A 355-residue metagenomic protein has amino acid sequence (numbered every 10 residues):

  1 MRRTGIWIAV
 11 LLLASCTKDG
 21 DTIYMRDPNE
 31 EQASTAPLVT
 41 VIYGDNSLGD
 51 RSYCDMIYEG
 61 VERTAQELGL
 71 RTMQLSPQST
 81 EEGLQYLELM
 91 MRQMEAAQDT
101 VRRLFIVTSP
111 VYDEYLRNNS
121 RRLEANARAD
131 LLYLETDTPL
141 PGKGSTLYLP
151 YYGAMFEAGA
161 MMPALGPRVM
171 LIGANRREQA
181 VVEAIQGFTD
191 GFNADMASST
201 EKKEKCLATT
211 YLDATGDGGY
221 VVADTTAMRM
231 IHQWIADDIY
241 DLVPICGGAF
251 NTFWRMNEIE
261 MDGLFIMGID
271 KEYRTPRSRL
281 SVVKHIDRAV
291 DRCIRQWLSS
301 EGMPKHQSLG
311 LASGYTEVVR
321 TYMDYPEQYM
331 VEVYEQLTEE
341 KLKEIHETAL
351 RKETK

Functional and structural regions predicted by a protein language model:
L12-S15: C-terminal motif of bacterial Sec signal peptides marking the signal peptidase cleavage site
R26-P28, A33, L38-G60, T64 (+3 more regions): Extracytoplasmic "Venus flytrap"
V41, A97-P110, L132-L134, I235-G247 (+1 more regions): Periplasmic-binding protein-like
V61, F156-K203, K305-V331: An alpha-beta-alpha
E124-P150, E272-T275: Flexible loop/hinge segments that line or gate small-molecule binding clefts
L147-V169, V283-G302: Hydrophobic alpha-helical segments within soluble ligand-binding/sensing domains
V181-I239: Extracellular/periplasmic Venus flytrap/periplasmic-binding protein
R292-K355: Hinge/cleft segment of the Venus flytrap/periplasmic-binding protein
